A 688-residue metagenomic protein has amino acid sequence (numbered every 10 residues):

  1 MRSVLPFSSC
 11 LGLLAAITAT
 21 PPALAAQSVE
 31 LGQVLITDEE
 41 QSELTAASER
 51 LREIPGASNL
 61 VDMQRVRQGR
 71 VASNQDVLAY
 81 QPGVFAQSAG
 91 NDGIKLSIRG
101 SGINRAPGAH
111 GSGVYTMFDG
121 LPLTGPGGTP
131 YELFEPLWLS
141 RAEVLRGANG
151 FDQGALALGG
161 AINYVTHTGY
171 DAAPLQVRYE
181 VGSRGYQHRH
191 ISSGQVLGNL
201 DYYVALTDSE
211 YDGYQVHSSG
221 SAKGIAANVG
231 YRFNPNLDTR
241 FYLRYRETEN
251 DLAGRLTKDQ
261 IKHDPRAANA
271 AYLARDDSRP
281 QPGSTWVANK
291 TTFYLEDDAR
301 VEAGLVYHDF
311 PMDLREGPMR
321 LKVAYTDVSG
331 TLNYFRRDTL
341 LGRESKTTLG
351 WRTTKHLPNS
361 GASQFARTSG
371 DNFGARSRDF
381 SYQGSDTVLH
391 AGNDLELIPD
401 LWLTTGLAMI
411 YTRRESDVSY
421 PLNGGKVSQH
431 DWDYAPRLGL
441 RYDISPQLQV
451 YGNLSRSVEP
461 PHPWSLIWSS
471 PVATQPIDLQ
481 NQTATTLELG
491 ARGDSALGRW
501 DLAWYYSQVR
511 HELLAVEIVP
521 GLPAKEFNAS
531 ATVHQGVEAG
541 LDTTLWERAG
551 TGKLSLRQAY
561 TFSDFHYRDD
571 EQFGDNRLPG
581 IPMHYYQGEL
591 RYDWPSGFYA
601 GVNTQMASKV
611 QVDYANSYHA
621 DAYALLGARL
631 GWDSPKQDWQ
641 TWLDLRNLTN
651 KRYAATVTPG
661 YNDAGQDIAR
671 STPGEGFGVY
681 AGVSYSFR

Functional and structural regions predicted by a protein language model:
L96-S97, V114-F118, P130-E132, V144 (+3 more regions): N-terminal periplasmic accessory domains that precede and gate Gram-negative outer-membrane beta-barrel machines
A106-P107, G113-V114, G120-R146: Short acidic/polar hinge/loop motifs at secondary-structure boundaries that mediate gating or recognition
P174-Q176, V181-E210, Q215-A253, R279-L295 (+4 more regions): Transmembrane beta-barrel wall of Gram-negative outer-membrane proteins
Q195, K290, R300-D313, D443 (+8 more regions): Membrane-embedded beta-barrel scaffold of Gram-negative outer-membrane proteins
N236-R244, P280-S419, D501, L541 (+1 more regions): Face-selective signature of the C-terminal outer-membrane beta-barrel domain
Y334, D338-H356, F380-V509, R591 (+1 more regions): Structural signature of Gram-negative outer-membrane beta-barrels, strongest in the C-terminal barrel of TonB-dependent
L341, I398-L403, Y411-T412, R499 (+3 more regions): Gram-negative outer-membrane beta-barrel transporters
V458, K553, K609-Q611, W632-R688: C-terminal beta-signal and adjacent terminal beta-strands/loops of Gram-negative outer-membrane beta-barrel proteins
